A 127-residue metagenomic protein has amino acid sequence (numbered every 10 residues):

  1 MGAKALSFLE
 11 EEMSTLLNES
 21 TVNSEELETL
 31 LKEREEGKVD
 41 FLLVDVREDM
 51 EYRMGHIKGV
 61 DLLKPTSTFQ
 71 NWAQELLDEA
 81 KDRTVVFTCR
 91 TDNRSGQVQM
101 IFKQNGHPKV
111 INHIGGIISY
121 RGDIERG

Functional and structural regions predicted by a protein language model:
G2-L42, D49-T84, N93-G127: Rhodanese-like catalytic fold shared by cysteine-dependent sulfurtransferases and DSP/PTP-type phosphatases
F87-T88: Short, surface-exposed ligand- or partner-binding patches at beta-edge/loop junctions that are enriched in aromatics
